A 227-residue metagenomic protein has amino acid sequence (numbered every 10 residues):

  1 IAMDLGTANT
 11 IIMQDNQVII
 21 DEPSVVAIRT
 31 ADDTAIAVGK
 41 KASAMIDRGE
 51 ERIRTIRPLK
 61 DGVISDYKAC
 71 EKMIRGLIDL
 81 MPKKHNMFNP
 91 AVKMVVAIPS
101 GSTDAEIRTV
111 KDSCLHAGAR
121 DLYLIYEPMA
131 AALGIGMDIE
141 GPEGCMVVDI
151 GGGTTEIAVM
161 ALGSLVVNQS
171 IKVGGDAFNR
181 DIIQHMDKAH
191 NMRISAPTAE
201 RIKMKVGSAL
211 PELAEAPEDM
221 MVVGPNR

Functional and structural regions predicted by a protein language model:
I1-I150, A158-R227: Nucleotide/phosphate-binding catalytic cleft detector across ATP-hydrolyzing and phosphate-transferring enzymes
